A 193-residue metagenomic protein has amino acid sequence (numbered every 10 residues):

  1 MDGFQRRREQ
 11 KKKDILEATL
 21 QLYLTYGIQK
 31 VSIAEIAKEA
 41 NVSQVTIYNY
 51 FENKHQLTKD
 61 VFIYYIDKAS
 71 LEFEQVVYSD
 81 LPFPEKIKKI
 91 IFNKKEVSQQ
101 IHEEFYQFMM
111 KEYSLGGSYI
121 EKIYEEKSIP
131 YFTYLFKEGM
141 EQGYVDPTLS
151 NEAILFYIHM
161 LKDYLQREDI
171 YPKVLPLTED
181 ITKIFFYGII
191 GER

Functional and structural regions predicted by a protein language model:
M1-Y26, V31-E39, Q56: Basic, helix-initiating cap at the start of DNA-binding domains
D2, K89, P130-Q142, M160 (+2 more regions): C-terminal peripheral helix-coil segments that are non-catalytic and often amphipathic
R8-K11, S128, N151-L155, V174-T178: Short amphipathic alpha-helix in the helical subdomain of ABC transporter nucleotide-binding domains
I15, N53-V61, K68: Short amphipathic alpha-helical segment with a characteristic S/N-K-E followed by hydrophobic residues
N41-F51: Short hydrophobic/aromatic patch on the recognition helix
D60, Y64, E74-Q100, I158 (+1 more regions): Hydrophobic alpha-helical connector segments
K95-Y131, R167: Short secondary-structure transition hinges
